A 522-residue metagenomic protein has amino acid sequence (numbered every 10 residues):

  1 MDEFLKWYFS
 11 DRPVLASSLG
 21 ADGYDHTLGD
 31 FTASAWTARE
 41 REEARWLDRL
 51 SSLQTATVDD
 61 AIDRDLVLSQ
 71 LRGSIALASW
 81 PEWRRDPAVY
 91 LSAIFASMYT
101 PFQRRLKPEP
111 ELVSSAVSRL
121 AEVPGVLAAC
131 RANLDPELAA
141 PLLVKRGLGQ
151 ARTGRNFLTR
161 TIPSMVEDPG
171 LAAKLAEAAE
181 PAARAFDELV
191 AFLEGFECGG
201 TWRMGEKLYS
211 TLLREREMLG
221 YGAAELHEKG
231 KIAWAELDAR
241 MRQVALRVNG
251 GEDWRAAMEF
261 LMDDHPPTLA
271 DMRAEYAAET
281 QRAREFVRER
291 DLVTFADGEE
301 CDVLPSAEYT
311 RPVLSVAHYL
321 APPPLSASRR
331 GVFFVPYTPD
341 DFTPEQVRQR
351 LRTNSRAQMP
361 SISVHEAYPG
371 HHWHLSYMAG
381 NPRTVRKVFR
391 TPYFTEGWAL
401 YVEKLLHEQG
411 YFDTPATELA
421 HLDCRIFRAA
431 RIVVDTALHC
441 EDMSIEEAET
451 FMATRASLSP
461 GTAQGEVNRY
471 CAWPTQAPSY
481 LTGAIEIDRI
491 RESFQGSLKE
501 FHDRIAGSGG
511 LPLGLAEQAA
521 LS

Functional and structural regions predicted by a protein language model:
M1-S522: N-terminal maturation segment of proteins
